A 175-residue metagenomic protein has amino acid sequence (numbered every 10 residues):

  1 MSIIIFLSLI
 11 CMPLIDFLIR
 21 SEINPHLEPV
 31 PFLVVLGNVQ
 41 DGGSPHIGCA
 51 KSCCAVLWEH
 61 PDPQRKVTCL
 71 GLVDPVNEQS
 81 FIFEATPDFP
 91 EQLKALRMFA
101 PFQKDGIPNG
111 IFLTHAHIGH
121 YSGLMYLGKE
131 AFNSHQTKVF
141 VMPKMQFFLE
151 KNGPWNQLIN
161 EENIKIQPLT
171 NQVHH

Functional and structural regions predicted by a protein language model:
M1-I4: N-terminal Sec-pathway targeting helices
S8-I10, L14-H175: Binuclear metal-dependent hydrolase catalytic cores
